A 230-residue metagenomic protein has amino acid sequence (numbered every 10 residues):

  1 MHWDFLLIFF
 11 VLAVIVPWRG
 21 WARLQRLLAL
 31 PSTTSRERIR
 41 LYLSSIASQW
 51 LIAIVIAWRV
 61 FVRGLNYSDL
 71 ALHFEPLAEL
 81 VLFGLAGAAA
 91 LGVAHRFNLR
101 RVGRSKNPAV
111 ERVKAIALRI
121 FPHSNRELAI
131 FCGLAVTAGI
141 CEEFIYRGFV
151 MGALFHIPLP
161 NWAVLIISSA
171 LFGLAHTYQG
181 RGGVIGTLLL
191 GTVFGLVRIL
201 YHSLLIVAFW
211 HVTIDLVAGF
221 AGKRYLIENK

Functional and structural regions predicted by a protein language model:
M1-F74, A78-E79, A163, G219-K230: N-terminal, membrane-interfacial amphipathic/helix-forming hydrophobic leader that caps and precedes the first
F9-R19, I116-K230: Transmembrane helix-loop-helix hairpins at the membrane interface of multi-pass integral membrane proteins
I15-P17, S48, I52, G87-H95 (+3 more regions): Alpha-helical transmembrane segments of multipass membrane proteins
W18-R26, L99-R100, R104, G148 (+1 more regions): Short helix-terminus and kink motifs of transmembrane alpha helices, predominantly at the cytoplasmic interface
A29-P31, R40-S44, S105-E111, F144 (+2 more regions): N-terminal start-of-chain detector that recognizes signal peptides and the immediate post-cleavage beginning
S32, R36-I39, F61-T137, H156-I157 (+1 more regions): Juxtamembrane helix-loop-helix connectors linking adjacent transmembrane helices in multi-pass membrane enzymes
